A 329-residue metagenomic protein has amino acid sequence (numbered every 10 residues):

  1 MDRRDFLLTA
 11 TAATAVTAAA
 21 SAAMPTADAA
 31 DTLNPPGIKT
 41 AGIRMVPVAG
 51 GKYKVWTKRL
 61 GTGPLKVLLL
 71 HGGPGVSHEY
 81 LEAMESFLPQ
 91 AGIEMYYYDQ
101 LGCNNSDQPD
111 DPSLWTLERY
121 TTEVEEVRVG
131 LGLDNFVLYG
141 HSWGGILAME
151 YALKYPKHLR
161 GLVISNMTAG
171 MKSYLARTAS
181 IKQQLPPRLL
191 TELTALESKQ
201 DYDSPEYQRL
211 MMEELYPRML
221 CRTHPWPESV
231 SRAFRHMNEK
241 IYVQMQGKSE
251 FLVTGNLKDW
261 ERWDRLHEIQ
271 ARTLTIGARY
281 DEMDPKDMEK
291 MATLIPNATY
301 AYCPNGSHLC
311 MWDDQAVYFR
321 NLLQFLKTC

Functional and structural regions predicted by a protein language model:
M1-T14: N-terminal secretory signal peptides and thylakoid transit peptides that target proteins across membranes
W56-Q108: Conserved HGGG/HGGXW glycine-rich cap/lid loop of the alpha/beta-hydrolase fold
Y97-W143: Active-site loop/oxyanion-hole signature of alpha/beta-hydrolase fold enzymes
D134-A176: Conserved hydrolase catalytic core segment
L162-Q200: Flexible "cap/lid" loop of the alpha/beta hydrolase fold
Q183-L185, T191-A271, K290: Alpha/beta-hydrolase
W263-N305: Conserved loop-alpha-helix segment in the C-terminal half of the alpha/beta-hydrolase fold that carries the catalytic
A298-C329: Catalytic active-site module of serine/aspartate enzymes centered on a nucleophile-bearing elbow/loop
